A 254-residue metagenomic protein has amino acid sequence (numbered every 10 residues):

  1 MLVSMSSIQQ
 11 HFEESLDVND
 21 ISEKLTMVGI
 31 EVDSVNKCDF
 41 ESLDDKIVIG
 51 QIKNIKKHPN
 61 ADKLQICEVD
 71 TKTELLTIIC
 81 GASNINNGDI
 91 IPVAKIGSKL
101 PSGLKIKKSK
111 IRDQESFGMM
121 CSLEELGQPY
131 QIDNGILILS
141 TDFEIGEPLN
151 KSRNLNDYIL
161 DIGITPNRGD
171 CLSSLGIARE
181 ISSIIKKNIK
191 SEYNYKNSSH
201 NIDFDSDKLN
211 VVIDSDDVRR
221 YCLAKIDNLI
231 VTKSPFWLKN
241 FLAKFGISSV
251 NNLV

Functional and structural regions predicted by a protein language model:
M1-D203, V254: Phosphate-backbone binding interfaces of nucleic-acid-interacting proteins
M5, Q65, I185, K190-V254: Glycine/proline-enriched, intrinsically flexible loops and inter-domain linkers
